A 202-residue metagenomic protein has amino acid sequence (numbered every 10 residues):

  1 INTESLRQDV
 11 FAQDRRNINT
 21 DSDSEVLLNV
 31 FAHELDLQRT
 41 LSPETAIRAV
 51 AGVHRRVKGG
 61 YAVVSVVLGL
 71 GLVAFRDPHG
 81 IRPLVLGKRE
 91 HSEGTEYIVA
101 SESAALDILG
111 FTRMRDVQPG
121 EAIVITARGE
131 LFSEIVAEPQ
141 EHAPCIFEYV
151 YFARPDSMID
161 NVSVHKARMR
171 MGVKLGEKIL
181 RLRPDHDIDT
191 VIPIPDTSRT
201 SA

Functional and structural regions predicted by a protein language model:
I1-P119, V124-P195: Conserved short alpha-helical segments that host acidic/polar catalytic motifs at enzyme active sites
T197-A202: Carboxylate/His-rich catalytic cores and anion/metal-binding grooves
